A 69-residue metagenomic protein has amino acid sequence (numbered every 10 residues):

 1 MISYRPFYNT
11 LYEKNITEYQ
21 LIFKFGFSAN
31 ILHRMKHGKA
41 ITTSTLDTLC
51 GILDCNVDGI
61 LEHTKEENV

Functional and structural regions predicted by a protein language model:
M1-Y19: A short, Lys/Arg-rich alpha-helix, primarily the initiator
Y8, Y19, H33, D47 (+1 more regions): Residues within the helices of the helix-turn-helix
N9-T10, R34, L61-V69: Short, charged recognition helix plus adjacent turn of helix-turn-helix-like nucleic-acid-binding domains
L11, I22, C50: The alpha-helix within a helix-turn-helix
Y12, H37-A40: Short amphipathic helical patch at the helix-1/turn junction of helix-turn-helix
N15-H33: Short alpha-helical DNA-recognition segment
K39-G51: Short, basic-rich loop-to-helix N-cap that marks the start of a DNA-contacting helix
